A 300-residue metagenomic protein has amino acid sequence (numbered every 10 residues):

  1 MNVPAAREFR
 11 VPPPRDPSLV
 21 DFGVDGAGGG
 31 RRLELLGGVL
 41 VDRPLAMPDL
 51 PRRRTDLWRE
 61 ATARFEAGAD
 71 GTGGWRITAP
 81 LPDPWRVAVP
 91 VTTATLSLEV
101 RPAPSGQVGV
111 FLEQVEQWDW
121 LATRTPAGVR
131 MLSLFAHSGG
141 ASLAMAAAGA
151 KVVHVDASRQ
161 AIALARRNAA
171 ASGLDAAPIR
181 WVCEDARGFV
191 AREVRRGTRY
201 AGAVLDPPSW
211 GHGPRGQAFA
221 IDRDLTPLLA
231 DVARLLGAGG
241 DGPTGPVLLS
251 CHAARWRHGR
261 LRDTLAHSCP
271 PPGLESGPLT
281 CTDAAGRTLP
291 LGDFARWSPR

Functional and structural regions predicted by a protein language model:
P12-G37, V41-L112, D119: Non-catalytic substrate-recognition/targeting regions of SAM-dependent transferases
A127-H137: Conserved class I S-adenosyl-L-methionine
S138-A150: Conserved SAM-binding loop of SAM-dependent methyltransferases across substrates and taxa, primarily the Class I
K151-A157: Conserved SAM-binding motif I beta-strand of class I
S158-A161, C183, R187, A201-D231: Mobile active-site "lid"/loop adjacent to the S-adenosyl-L-methionine
S158-V204: S-adenosyl-L-methionine
L236-G242: Helix-to-beta-strand junctions that scaffold the AdoMet/dcAdoMet cofactor pocket in Class I SAM-dependent enzymes
T244-R300: C-terminal catalytic and target-recognition region of SAM-dependent MTase-like enzymes, primarily methyltransferases
